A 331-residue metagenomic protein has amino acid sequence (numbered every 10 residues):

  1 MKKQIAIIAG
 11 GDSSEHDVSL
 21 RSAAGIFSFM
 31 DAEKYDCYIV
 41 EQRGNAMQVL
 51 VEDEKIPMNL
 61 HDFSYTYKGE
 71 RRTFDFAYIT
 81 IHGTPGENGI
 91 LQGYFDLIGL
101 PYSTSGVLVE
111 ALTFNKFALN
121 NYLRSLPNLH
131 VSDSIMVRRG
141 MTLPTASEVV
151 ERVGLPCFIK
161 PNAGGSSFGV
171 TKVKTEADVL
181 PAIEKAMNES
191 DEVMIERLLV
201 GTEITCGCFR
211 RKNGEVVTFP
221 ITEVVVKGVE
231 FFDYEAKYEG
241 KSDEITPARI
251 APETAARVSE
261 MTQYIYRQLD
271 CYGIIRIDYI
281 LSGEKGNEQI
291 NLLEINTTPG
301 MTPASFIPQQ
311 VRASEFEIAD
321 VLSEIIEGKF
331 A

Functional and structural regions predicted by a protein language model:
M1-L108, L112-F114, A118, R138-E148: ATP-binding N-terminal substructure of ATP-dependent carboxylate-amine bond-forming enzymes
K2-A9, S13, R21, C37 (+2 more regions): Active-site nucleotide/adenylate-binding loops and adjacent lid/helix of ATP-dependent enzymes
K3, P252-A331: ATP-dependent carboxylate activation and anion-phosphoryl transfer catalytic cores that bind Mg-ATP to form
G44, V109, V137-R138, V200 (+2 more regions): Conserved beta-strand edge residues that scaffold enzyme active sites
T84, P161-N162, R197-L198, Y266-C271: Short Gly/Pro-enriched turn/cap motifs at secondary-structure boundaries
P101-S105, V131, V216: Short hydrophobic/aromatic-enriched beta-strand-loop microsegments
K174-E253, R257-E260, E284-N291: Phosphate-binding site of ATP-dependent enzymes
